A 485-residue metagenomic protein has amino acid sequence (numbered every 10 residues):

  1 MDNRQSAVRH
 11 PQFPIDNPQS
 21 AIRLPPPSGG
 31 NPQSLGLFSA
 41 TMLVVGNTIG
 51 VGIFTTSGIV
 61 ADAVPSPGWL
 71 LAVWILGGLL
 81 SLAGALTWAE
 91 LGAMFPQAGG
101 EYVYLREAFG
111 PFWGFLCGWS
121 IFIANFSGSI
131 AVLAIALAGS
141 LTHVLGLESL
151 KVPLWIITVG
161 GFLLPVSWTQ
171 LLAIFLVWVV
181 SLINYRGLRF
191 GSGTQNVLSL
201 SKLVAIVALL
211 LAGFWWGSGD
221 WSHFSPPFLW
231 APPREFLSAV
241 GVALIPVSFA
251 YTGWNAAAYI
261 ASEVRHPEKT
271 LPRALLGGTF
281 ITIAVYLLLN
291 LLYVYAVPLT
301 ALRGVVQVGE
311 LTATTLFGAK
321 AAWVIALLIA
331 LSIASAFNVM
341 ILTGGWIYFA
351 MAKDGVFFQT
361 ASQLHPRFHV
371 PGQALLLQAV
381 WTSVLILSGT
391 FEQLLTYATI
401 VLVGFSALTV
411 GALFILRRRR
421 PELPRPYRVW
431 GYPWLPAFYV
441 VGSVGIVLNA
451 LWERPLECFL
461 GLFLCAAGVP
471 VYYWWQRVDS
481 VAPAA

Functional and structural regions predicted by a protein language model:
D2-R4, D16-G58, D62-P67, S81-L82 (+6 more regions): Membrane-interface "cap" regions at the ends of multi-pass membrane proteins
L35-F54, A173-V180, A212-G213, L229-A284 (+2 more regions): Hydrophobic, membrane-embedded alpha-helices of multi-pass small-molecule transporters
I59-D62, W74, S81-V177, L182-Y185 (+2 more regions): Hydrophobic transmembrane alpha-helices that form the core helical bundles of multi-pass secondary transporters
V103-Y104, G110, T142-I157, P227-A231 (+4 more regions): TM-loop-TM module centered on a large, flexible mid-protein loop between adjacent transmembrane helices in multi-pass
A138-E148, L200-L229, L291-V297, S406-L423 (+2 more regions): Hydrophobic alpha-helical segments and their helix-loop junctions in multi-pass secondary transporters
W168, T360-G372, S406-E457: C-terminal membrane-solvent junction of multi-pass transporters and transport-like membrane proteins
W168-G219, L275-T279, A398-L408, L435 (+1 more regions): Membrane-interface loop-to-helix entry segments
T396-Y397, V401-L402, G431-A485: A generic transmembrane alpha-helix motif of multi-pass inner-membrane proteins
